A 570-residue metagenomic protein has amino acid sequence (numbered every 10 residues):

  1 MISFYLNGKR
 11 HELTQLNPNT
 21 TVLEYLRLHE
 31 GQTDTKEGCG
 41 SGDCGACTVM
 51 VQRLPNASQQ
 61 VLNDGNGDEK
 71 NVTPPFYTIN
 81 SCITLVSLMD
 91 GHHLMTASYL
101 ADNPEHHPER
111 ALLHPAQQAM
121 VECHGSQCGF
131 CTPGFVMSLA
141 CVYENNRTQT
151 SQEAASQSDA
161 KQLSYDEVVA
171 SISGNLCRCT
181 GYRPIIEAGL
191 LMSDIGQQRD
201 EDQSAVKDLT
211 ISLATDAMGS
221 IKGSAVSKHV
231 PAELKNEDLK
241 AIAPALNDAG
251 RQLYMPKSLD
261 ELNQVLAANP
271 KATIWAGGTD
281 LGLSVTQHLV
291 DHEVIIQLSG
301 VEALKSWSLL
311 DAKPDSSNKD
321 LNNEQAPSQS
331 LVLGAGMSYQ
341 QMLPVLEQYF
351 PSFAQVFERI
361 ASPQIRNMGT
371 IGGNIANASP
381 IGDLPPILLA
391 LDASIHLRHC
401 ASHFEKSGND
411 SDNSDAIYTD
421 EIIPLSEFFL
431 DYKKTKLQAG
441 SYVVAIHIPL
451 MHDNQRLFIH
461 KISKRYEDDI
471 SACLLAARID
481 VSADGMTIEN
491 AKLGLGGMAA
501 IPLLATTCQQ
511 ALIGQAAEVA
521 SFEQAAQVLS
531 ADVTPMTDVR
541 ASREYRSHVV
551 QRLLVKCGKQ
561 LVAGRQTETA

Functional and structural regions predicted by a protein language model:
M1-S3, A491: Extreme N-terminal starter segment of soluble prokaryotic enzymes
L6-H11, M50-R53: Short strand-turn-strand beta-turns centered on an Asx-Gly dipeptide
R10-P18: Short, contiguous acidic and Ser/Thr-rich linear segments
P18-T21, T48, L85, S338 (+1 more regions): Short, structural beta-strand-to-alpha-helix junction motif
L23-G45, K70-Y77, T96-F130, N145-R178 (+1 more regions): Immediate flanking context of iron-sulfur cluster ligation sites
M50-V51, P115-V121, G125, V136-C141 (+2 more regions): C-terminal structural segment of proteins
V51-T96: S4-like RNA-binding module at protein N-termini
N56-Q60, L94-M95, A140-E144, L190-D194: Short cysteine/histidine-rich zinc-coordinating motifs and their immediately flanking basic loops
